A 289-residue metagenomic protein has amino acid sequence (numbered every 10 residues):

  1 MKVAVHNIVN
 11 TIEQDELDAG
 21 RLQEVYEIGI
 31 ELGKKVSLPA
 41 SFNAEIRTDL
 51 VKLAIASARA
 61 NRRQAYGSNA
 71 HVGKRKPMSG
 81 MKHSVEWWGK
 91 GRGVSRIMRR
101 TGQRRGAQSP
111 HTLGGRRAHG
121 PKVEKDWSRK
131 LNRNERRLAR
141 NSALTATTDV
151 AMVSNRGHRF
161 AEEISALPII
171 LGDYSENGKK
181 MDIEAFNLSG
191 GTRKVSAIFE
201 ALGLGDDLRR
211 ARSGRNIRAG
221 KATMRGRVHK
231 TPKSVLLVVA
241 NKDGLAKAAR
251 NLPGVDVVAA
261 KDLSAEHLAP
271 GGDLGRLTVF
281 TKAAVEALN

Functional and structural regions predicted by a protein language model:
M1-E27, N289: Intrinsically disordered, compositionally biased charged tails
V5-N7, L171-S175, V239: Flexible glycine-/small-residue-rich
T11-Q14, G178-K179, G244-A246, E286: Short, surface-exposed beta-strand/loop "edge" segments at domain boundaries and coil↔beta transitions
E13, E27, K34-P232: Basic, glycine/proline-rich low-complexity segments that contact nucleic acids
L32-G33, V258: Generic structural signal for well-ordered beta-strand positions
G203-L204, P253-V257: A common structural junction motif
R215, G220-A246, R250-N251, V258-N289: Oxyanion/phosphate-interacting regions
